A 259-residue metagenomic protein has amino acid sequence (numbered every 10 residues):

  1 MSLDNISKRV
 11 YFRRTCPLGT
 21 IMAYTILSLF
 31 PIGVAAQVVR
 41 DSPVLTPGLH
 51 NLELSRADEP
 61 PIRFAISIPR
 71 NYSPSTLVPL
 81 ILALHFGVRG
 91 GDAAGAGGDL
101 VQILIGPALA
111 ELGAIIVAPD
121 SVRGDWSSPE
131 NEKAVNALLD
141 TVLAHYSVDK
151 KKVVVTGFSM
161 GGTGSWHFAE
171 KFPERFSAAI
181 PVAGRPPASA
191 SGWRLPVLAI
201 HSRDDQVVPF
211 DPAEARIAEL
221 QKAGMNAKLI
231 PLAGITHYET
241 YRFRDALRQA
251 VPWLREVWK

Functional and structural regions predicted by a protein language model:
G19-P31: Bacterial N-terminal signal peptides
P31-V78, N131, F158, T163-F168 (+4 more regions): A domain-start/cap signature at the N-terminus of enzymes
N71-T76, W126-M160, E170-P173: Gly/Ser-rich "nucleophile elbow"/oxyanion-hole loop immediately N-terminal to the catalytic nucleophile in hydrolases
L80, F86-T141: Active-site machinery of serine-nucleophile hydrolases
V155-G157, V182, I200: Short beta-strand immediately N-terminal to the catalytic nucleophile in serine-hydrolase-like folds
R175-R185: A conserved short beta-strand
A199-H201, D205: Short beta-strand/loop motif that positions the catalytic acidic residue of the alpha/beta-hydrolase fold
Q206, D211-K259: C-terminal catalytic histidine-bearing segment of alpha/beta-hydrolase fold enzymes
